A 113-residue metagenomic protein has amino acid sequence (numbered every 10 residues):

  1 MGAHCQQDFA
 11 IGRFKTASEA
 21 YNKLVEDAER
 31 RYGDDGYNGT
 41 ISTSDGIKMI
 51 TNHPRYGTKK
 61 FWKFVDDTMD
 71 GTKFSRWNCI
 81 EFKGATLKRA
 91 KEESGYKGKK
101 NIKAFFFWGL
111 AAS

Functional and structural regions predicted by a protein language model:
M1-S113: Helix-coil modules at protein/domain termini and other flexible surface or pore-lining loops, especially C-terminal
